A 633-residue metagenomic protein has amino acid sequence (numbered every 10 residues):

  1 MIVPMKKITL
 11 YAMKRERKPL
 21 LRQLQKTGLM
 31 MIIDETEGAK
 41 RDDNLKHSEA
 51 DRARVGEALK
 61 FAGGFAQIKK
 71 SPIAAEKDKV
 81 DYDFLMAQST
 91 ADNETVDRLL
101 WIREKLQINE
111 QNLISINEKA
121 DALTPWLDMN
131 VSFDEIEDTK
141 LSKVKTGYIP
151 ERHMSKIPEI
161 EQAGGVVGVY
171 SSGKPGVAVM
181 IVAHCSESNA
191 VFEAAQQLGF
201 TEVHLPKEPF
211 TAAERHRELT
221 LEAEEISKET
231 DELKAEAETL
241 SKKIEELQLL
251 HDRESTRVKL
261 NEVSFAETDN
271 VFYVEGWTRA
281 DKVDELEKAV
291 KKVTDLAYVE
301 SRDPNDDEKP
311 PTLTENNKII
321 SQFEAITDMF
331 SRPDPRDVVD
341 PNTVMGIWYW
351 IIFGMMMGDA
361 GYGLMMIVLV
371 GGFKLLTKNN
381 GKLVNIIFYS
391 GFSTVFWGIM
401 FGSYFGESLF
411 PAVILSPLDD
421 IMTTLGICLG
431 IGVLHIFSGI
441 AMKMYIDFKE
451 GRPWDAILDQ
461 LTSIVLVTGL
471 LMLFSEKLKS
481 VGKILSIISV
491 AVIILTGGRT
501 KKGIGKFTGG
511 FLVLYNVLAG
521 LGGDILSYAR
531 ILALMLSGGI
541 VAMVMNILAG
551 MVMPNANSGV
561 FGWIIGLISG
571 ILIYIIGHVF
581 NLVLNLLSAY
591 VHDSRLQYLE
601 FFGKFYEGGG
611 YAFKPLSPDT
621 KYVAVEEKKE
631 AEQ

Functional and structural regions predicted by a protein language model:
M1-K6, K18-L21, Q25-I32, S264 (+1 more regions): Conserved, carboxylate-rich catalytic/transport cores that coordinate ions
M1-T343, F373, T377-V384: Long, charged N-terminal accessory/stalk domains
